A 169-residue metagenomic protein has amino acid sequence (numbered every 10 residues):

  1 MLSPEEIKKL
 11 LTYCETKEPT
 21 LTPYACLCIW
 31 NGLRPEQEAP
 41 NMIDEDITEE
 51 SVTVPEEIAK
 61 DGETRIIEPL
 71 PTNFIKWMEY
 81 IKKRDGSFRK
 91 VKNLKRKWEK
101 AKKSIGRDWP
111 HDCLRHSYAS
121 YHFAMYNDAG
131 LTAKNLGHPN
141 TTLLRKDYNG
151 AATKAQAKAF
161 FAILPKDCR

Functional and structural regions predicted by a protein language model:
M1, I58-K60, L136-F161: Catalytic-site neighborhood detector that most strongly recognizes the C-terminal catalytic loop/helix of tyrosine
M1-E36, R115: Basic, Lys/Arg- and aromatic-enriched nucleic-acid-binding interface segment
E5, C26-S51, G130-L131: Short, charged phosphate-coordinating catalytic segments
K9, K76-W77, L131, L143: Short, solvent-exposed alpha-helical surface patches in well-structured domains
T12-P19, K82-F88, K95-K134, H138 (+1 more regions): Short, basic (Lys/Arg/His-rich) helix/loop patches that form interaction surfaces in the mid-to-C-terminal regions
P40, S120, L144-R145: Key DNA-contacting residues within the recognition helix of helix-turn-helix
A59-K100: C-terminal catalytic core of Y-nucleophile DNA break-rejoin enzymes
N73, R84, F161-R169: C-terminal secondary-structure termini that scaffold catalytic or DNA-interacting sites
